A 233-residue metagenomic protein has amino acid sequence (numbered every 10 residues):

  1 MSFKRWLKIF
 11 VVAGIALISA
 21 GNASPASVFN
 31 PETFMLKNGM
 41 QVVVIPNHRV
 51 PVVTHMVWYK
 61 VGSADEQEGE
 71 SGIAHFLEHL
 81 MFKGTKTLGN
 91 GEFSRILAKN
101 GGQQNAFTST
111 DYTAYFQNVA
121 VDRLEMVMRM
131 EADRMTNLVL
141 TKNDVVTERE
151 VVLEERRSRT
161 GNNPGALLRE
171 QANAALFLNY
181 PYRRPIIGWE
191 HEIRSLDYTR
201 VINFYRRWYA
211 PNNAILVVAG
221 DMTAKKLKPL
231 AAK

Functional and structural regions predicted by a protein language model:
F3, V11, N30, M35 (+1 more regions): Charge-rich, well-structured scaffold segments of protease-associated domains
I9-S19: Bacterial N-terminal signal peptides
G21-P25: Sec/Tat signal peptide C-region and signal peptidase I cleavage site
A26-N30, F34-V50: N- or domain-start disorder-to-order transition segments that initiate the globular core
G39, R49-L97: Active/ligand-binding-proximal structured segments within catalytic/core domains that scaffold catalytic residues
V43, M56, I215-V218: Structured core elements
P46-H48, Y59-V61, K86, V119-V121 (+1 more regions): A mature extracytoplasmic/lumenal domain signature
